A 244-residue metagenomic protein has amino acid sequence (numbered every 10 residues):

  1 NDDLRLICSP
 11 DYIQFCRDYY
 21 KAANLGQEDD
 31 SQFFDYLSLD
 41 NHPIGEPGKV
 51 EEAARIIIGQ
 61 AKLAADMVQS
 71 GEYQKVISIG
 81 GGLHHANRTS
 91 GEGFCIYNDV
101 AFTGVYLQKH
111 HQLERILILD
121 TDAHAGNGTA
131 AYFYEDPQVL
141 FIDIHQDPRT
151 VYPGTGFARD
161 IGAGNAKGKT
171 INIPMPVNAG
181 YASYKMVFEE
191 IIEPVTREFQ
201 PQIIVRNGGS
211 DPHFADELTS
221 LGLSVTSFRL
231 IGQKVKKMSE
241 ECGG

Functional and structural regions predicted by a protein language model:
N1-G244: HDAC/HDAC-like amidohydrolase catalytic core signature
